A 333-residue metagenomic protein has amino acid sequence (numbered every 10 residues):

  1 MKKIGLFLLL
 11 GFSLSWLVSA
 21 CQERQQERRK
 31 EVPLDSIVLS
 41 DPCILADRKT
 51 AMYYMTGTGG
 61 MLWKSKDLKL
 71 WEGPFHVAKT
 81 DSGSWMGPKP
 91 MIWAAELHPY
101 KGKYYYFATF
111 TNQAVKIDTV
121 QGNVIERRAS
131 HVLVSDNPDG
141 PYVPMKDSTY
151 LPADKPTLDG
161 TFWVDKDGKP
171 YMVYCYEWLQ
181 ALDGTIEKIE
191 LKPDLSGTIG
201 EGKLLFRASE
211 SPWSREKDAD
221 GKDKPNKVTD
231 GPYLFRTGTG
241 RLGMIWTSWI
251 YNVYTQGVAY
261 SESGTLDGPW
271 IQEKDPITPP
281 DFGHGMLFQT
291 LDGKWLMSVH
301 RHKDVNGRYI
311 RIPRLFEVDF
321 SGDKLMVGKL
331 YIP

Functional and structural regions predicted by a protein language model:
M1-E27: Bacterial Sec-dependent N-terminal signal peptides
C21-P333: Carbohydrate-active catalytic/glycan-binding domains of CAZyme proteins, especially the secreted or lumenal ectodomains
